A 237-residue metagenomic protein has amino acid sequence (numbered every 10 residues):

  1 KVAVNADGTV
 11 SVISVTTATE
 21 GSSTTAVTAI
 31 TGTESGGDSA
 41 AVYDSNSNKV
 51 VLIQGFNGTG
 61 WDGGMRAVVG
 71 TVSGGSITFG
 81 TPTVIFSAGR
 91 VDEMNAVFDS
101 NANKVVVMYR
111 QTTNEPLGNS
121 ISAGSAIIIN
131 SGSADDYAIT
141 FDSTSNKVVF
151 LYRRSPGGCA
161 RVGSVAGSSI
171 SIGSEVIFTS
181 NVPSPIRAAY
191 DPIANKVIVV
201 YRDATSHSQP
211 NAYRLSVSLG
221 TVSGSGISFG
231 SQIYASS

Functional and structural regions predicted by a protein language model:
V2-S237: Polar, enzyme-active/binding microenvironments
